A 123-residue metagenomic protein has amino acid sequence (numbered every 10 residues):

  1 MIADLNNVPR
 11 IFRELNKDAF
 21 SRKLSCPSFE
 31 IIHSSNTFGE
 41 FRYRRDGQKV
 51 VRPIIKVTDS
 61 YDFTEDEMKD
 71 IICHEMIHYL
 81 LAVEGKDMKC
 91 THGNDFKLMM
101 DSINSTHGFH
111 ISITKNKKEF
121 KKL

Functional and structural regions predicted by a protein language model:
M1-E67, A82-L123: Metalloprotease/metallohydrolase-associated module, dominated by Zn2+-dependent proteases
D70-V83: Active-site recognition of the HExxH zinc-binding catalytic motif
